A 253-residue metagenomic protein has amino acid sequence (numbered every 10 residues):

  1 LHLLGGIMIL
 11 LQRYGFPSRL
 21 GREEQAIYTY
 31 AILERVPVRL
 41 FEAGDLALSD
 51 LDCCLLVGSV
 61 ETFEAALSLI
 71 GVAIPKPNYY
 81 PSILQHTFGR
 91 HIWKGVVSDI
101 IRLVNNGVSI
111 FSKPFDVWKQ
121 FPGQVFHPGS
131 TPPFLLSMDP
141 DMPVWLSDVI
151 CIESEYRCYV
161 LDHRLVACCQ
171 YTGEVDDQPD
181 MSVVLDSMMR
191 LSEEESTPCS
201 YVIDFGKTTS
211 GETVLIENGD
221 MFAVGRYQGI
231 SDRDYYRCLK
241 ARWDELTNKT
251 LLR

Functional and structural regions predicted by a protein language model:
L1-I7: Short, Lys/Arg-enriched N-terminal segments with co-localized hydrophobic residues within the first ~10-30 amino acids
M8-S192: Active-site nucleotide/adenylate-binding loops and adjacent lid/helix of ATP-dependent enzymes
V144, A167, Y201, V214-E217: Protein kinase-like catalytic core scaffold
D148, D204-G206: Short, solvent-exposed loop/turn elements at beta->coil junctions and helix N-caps that rim active or binding pockets
E155, S200-V202: Extracellular structured ligand-interaction cores
Y159-L161, G206-S210: Short beta-strand micro-motifs enriched in acidic
M181-M188, V202, L215, Y236: Short amphipathic alpha-helical surface patches that serve as generic macromolecular interface elements
S196-P198, T209-R253: C-terminal active-site "lid" helix and adjoining low-complexity regulatory extension at the edge of ATP-using catalytic
